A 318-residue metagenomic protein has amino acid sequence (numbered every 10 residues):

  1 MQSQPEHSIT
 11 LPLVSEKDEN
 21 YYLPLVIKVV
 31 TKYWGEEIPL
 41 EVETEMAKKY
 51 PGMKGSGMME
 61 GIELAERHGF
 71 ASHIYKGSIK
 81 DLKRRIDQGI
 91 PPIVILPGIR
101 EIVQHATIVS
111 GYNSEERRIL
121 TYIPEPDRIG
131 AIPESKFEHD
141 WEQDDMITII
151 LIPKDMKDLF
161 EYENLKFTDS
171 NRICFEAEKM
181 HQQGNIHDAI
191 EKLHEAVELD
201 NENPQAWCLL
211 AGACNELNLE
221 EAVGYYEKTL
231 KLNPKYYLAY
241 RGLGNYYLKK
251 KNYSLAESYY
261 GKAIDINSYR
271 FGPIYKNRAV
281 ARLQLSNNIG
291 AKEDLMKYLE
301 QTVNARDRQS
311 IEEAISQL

Functional and structural regions predicted by a protein language model:
M1-K54, G98, E115, S170-M180 (+13 more regions): Active-site-adjacent structural segments surrounding the nucleophilic cysteine of cysteine proteases and isopeptidases
M1-L13, T31-W34, I38-I152, F160-E163 (+2 more regions): Conserved active-site-adjacent core of cysteine acyl-enzyme catalytic domains
Q182, N215-E216, K249, Q284 (+1 more regions): Register position in tetratricopeptide repeats
I186, L219-E220, Y253, N288: TPR-repeat structural position
D265, V280-R306: TPR/TPR-like (Sel1-like) alpha-helical repeat modules
P273-Q284, R306-L318: TPR/TPR-like alpha-solenoid helical repeat scaffolds
